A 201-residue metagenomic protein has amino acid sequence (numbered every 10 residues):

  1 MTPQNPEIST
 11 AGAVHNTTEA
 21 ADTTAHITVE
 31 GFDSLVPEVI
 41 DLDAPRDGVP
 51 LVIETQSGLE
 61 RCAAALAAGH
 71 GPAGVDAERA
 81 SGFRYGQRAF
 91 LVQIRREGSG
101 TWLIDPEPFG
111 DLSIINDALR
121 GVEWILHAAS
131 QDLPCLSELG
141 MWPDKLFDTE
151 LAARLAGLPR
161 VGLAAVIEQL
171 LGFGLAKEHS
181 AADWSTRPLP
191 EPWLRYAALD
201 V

Functional and structural regions predicted by a protein language model:
M1-H15, E19-A73, A77: N-terminal accessory regions of nucleic-acid-interacting proteins
D47-V75, R79-V201: Conserved DEDDh/DEDDy metal-dependent 3′-5′ exonuclease domain
